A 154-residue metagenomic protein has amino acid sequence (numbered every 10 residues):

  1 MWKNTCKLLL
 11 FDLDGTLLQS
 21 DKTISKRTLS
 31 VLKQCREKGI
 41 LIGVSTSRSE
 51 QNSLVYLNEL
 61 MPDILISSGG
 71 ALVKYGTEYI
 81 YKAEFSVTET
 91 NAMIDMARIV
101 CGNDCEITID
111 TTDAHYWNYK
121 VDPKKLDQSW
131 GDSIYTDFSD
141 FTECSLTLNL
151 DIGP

Functional and structural regions predicted by a protein language model:
W2-D21, M93: Asp-based phosphoryl-transfer active-site loop
W2-T5, K22-K26, L65-S68, F138-T142: Short hydrophobic/aromatic-rich motifs at helix boundaries and adjacent loops
T23-D127: Active-site phosphate-binding/coordination module
T77-I80, L150-P154: Short, solvent-exposed beta-strand edge segments and adjacent coil->beta transition regions
P123-L148: Acidic, His- and aromatic-enriched active-site or binding-groove loops in soluble protein domains that engage sugars
